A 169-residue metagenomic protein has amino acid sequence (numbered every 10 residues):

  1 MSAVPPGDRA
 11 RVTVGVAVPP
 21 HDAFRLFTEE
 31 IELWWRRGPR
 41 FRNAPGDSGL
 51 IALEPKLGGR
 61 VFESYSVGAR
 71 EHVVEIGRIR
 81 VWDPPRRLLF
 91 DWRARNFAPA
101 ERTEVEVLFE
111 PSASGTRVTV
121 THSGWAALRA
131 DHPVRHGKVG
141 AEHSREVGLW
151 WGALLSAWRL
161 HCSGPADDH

Functional and structural regions predicted by a protein language model:
M1-S48: Hydrophobic ligand-binding cavity/cleft-lining segments
R11, S48-G49, V105, E146: Alpha-helical scaffold segments that form or flank carboxylate-/histidine-based iron centers
V18, K56, V74, E146-L149 (+1 more regions): Generic recognition of short, well-ordered alpha-helical interface segments
A23-F27, V61, I79, F90 (+3 more regions): Hydrophobic pocket/interface hotspot
F24, W34-W35, L50, W82 (+2 more regions): Tryptophan-centric aromatic hotspots in well-structured domains and transmembrane helices
E29-V74, D168-H169: Short beta-edge strand/loop motif at the mouth of beta-sheet-based domains
I51-P55, F62, S66-R117, S123-W125: Hydrophobic-ligand binding "helix-grip"
N96, G124-H169: A conserved amphipathic terminal alpha-helix motif
